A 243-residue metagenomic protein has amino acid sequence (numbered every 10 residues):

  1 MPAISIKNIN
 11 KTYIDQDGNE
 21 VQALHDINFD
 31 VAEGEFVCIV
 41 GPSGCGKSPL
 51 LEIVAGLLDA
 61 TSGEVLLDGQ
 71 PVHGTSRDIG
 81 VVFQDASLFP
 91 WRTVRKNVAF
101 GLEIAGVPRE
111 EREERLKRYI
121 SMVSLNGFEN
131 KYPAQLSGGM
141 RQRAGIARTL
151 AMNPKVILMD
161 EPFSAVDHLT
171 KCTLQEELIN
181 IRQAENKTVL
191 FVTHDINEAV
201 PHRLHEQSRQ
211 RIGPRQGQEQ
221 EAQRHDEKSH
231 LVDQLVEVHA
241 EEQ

Functional and structural regions predicted by a protein language model:
V40-P42: The feature captures the beta-strand-to-loop junction immediately N-terminal to the Walker
A55: Helix-to-loop junction immediately C-terminal to a conserved catalytic motif
G63-T75: Conserved ABC transporter NBD signature motif
R92-F100: Short coil-to-helix segment of the ABC ATPase nucleotide-binding domain corresponding to the Q-loop/switch region
A99, E103, E110-F128, N180: Conserved ABC ATPase "signature" region
K131-A134, M152: Conserved signature/switch motifs of ABC ATPase nucleotide-binding domains
I157-D160: Catalytic Walker B motif of ABC-type/P-loop ATPase nucleotide-binding domains
K171-E185: Helical segment within the ABC ATPase nucleotide-binding domain
